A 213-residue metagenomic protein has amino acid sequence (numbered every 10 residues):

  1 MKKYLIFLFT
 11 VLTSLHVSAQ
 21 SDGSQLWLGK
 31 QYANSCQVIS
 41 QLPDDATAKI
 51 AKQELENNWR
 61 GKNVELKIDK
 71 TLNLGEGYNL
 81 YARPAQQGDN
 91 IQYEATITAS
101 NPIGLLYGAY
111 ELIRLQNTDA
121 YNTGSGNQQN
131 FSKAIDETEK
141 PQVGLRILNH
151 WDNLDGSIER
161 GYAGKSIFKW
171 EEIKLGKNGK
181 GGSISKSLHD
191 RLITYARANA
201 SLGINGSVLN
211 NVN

Functional and structural regions predicted by a protein language model:
M1-G23: Bacterial Sec-dependent N-terminal signal peptides
D22, I50-E54, R83-N213: Feature activates predominantly on carbohydrate-active enzymes
L26-A46, G176-K180: Acidic/histidine-rich, surface-exposed loop or edge segments in extracytoplasmic proteins
L26-Q31, E76-D89: Short, flexible, solvent-exposed loop/turn segments with mixed acidic/basic and small polar residues
A33-I39, N63-V64, R146-L148, N205-S207: Hydrophobic beta-strand segments of well-ordered beta-sheets in folded domains
I39-D45, K67-L72, T98-S100, D152: Structural motif
D44-R60: Amphipathic alpha-helical segments
E56-A82, A95-T96: Short, well-ordered secondary-structure micro-motifs within conserved domains or adaptor modules
